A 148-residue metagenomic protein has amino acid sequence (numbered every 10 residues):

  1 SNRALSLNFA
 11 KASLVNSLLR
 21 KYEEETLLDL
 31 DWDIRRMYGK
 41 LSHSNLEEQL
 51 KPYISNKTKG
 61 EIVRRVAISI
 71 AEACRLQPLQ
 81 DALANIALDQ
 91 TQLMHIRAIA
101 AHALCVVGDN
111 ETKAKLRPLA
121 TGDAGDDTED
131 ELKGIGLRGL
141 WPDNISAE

Functional and structural regions predicted by a protein language model:
S1-F9, R20, E24, L28-L41 (+4 more regions): Structural detector for internal amphipathic alpha-helices that build alpha-solenoid repeat scaffolds
S6-K21, L41-S55, L76-L88, D109-D123 (+1 more regions): Amphipathic alpha-helical scaffolding segments comprising HEAT/armadillo-like alpha-solenoid repeats
T91-Q92: Short coil/turn segments at helix-helix junctions and helix-capping linkers within large alpha-helical proteins
